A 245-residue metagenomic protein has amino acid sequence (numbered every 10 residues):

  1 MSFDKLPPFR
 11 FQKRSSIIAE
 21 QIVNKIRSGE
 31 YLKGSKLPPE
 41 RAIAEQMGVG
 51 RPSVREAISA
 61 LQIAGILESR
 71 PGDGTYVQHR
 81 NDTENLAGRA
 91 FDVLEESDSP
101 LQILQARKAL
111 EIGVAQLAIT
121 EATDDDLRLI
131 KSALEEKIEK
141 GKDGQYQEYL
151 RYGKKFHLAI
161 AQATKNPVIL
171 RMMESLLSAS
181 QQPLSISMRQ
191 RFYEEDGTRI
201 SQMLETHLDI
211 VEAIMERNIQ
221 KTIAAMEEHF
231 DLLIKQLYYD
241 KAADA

Functional and structural regions predicted by a protein language model:
M1-L110, Q116, T120, A243-A245: Short linear motifs at protein or domain termini
S2-K5, I219-A245: C-terminal effector-binding regulatory domain of bacterial HTH transcription factors
F11, Q145, D196-R199: Residue-level preference for long, well-ordered alpha-helices that form the structural scaffold of enzyme catalytic
K25, G29, E84, K137 (+3 more regions): A short secondary-structure junction motif
I103-S187, T206-D209, K221-L233: Conserved amphipathic alpha-helical segments that form helical-bundle/coiled-coil interaction surfaces
M188-T198: Short helix-coil transition/hinge motifs at the ends and kinks of transmembrane helices, capturing the brief
